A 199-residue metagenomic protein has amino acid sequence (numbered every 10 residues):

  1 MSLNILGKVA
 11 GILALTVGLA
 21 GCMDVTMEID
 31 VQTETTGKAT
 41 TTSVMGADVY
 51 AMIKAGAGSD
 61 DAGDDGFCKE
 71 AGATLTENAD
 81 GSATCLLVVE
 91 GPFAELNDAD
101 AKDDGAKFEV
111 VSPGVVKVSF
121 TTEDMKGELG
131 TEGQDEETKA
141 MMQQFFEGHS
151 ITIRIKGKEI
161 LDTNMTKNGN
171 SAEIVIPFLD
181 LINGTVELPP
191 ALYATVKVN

Functional and structural regions predicted by a protein language model:
M1-A10: Bacterial N-terminal signal peptides that target proteins for export
L15, D60-A62, N78: Residue-level signal for mature regions of secreted extracellular proteins and peptides
G18-G21: C-terminal motif of bacterial Sec signal peptides marking the signal peptidase cleavage site
M23-V25: Bacterial signal peptide processing site
M27-I29, T35, I153: Buried hydrophobic packing residues in well-ordered domains
V31-A47: Post-signal peptide N-terminal segment of mature Sec-exported envelope proteins
V44-T74: Post-signal-peptide N-terminal segment of Sec-exported extracytoplasmic proteins
E70, T74-N199: Mature, soluble, non-transmembrane domains
